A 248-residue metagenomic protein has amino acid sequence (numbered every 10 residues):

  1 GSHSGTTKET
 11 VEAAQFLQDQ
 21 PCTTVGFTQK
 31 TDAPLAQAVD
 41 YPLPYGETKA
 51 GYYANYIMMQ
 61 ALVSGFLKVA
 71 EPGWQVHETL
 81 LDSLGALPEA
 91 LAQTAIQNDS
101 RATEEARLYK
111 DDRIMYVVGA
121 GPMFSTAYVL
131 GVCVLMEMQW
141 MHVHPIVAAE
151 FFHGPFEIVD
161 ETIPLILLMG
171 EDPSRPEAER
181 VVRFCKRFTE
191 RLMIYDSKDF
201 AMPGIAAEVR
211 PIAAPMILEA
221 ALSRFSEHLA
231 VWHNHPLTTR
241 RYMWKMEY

Functional and structural regions predicted by a protein language model:
G1-H77, A120, L168-Y195: Glycine-rich phosphate-binding loops that contact phosphosugars or nucleotide phosphates
D19, P34-Q37, R107-K110, Y116 (+2 more regions): Solvent-exposed alpha-helices and their adjacent loops that cap or buttress functional pockets in soluble metabolic
K30-L43, P155-E157, A201-V209: Glycine-rich, charge-decorated loop segments at or immediately adjacent to ligand/cofactor-binding or catalytic sites
Y41-E47, E161-T162, P211-I212: Short, hinge-like loop/turn segments at secondary-structure boundaries
L43, K49-G51, I57, S64-A148 (+3 more regions): Active-site phosphate/pyrophosphate-binding segments
L84-A86, E190-S197, E208, P215 (+1 more regions): Aromatic-enriched
S125-L192: Internal helical hairpin/lid segments
K198-L237, R241: Structured C-terminal subdomain patch of bacterial secreted/periplasmic proteins
